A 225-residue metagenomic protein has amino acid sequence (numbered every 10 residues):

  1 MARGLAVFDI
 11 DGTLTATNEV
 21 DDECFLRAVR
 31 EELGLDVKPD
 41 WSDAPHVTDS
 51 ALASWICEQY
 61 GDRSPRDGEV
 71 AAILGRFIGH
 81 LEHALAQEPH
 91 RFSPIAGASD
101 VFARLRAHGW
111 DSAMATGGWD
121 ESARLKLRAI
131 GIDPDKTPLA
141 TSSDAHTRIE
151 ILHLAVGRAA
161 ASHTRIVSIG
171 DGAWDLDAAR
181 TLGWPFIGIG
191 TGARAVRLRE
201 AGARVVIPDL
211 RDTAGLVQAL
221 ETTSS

Functional and structural regions predicted by a protein language model:
M1-P45, A51-C57: Active-site neighborhood of HAD-like aspartate-dependent phosphohydrolases
A2, V7, H83-M114: Short, acidic loop-to-helix structural element flanking the phosphoryl-transfer center in phosphate-processing enzymes
S50-P65, A155-R158: Helix-loop "lid/cap" segments that line or gate small-molecule binding pockets
E58-D100: Metal-dependent phosphoesterase signature
R91, A113-V167, G172-L182: Substrate-recognition "cap/lid" segment bordering the active-site pocket of phosphatases
A140, V205-L210: Short acidic-hydrophobic, aromatic-tinged amphipathic segments that line or gate anion-handling sites
S168-I207: Acidic, Mg2+-coordinating phosphoryl-transfer loop and its flanking beta/alpha structural elements, shared across
T213-S224: Short amphipathic alpha-helix with an adjacent loop that forms part of the alpha/beta core around
